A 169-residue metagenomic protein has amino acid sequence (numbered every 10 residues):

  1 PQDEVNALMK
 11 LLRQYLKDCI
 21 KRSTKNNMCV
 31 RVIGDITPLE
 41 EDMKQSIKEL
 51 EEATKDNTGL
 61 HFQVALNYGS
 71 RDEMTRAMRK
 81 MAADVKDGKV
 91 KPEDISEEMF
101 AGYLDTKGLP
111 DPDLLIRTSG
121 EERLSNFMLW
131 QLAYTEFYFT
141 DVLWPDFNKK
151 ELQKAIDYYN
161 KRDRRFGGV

Functional and structural regions predicted by a protein language model:
P1-V169: Flexible, compositionally biased loop and terminal segments
